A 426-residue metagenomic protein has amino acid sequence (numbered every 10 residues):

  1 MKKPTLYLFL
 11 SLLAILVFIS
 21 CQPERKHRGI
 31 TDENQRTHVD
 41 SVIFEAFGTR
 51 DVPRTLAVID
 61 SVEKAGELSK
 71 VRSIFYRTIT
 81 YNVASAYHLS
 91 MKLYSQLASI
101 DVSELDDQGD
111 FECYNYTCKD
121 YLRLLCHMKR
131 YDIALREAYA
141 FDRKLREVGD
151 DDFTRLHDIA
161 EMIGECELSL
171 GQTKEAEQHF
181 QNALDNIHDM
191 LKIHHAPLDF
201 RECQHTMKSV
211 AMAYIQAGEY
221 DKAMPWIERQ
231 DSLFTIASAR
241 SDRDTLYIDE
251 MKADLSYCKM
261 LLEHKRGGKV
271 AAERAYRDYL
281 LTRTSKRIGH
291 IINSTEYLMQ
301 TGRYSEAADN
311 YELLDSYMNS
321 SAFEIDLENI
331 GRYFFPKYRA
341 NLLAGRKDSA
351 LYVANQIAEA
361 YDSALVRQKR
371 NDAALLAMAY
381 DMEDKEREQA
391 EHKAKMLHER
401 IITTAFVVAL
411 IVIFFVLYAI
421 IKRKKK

Functional and structural regions predicted by a protein language model:
M1-F44, H392-K426: Bacterial Sec-dependent N-terminal signal peptides
L12-I15, L125, Y214, A374 (+1 more regions): Generic detection of intrinsically disordered/low-complexity segments and helix-coil linkers/edges
F18-R370: A "functional boundary" signal
E324-K426: Hydrophobic positions within repeat-based interaction scaffolds
